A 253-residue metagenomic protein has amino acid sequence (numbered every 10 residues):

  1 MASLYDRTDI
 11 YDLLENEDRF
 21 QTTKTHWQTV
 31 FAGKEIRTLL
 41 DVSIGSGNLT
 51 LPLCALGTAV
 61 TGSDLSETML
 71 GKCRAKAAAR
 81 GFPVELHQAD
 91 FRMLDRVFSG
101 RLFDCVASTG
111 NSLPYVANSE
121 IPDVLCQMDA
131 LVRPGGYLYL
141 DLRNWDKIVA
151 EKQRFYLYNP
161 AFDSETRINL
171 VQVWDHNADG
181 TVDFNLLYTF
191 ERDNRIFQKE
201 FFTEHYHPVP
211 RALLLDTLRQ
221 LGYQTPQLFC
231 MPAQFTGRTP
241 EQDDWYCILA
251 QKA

Functional and structural regions predicted by a protein language model:
M1-R37: Conserved class I S-adenosyl-L-methionine
I36-G45: Conserved class I S-adenosyl-L-methionine
T50-L94: Class I SAM-dependent methyltransferase SAM/SAH-binding core
R96-C105: A short acidic, Gly/Pro-enriched loop at the edge of an enzyme's catalytic core that lines a small-molecule cofactor
P122-P134: A short glycine-rich, Lys/Arg-flanked "PGG" loop and its adjoining helix->strand segment in the class I
G135-L142: Conserved beta-strand signature within the Rossmann-like core of class I S-adenosyl-L-methionine
L142-A212: SAM-dependent methyltransferase
H205-A253: C-terminal lobe and adjacent flexible extensions of AdoMet/dcAdoMet transferase-like proteins
